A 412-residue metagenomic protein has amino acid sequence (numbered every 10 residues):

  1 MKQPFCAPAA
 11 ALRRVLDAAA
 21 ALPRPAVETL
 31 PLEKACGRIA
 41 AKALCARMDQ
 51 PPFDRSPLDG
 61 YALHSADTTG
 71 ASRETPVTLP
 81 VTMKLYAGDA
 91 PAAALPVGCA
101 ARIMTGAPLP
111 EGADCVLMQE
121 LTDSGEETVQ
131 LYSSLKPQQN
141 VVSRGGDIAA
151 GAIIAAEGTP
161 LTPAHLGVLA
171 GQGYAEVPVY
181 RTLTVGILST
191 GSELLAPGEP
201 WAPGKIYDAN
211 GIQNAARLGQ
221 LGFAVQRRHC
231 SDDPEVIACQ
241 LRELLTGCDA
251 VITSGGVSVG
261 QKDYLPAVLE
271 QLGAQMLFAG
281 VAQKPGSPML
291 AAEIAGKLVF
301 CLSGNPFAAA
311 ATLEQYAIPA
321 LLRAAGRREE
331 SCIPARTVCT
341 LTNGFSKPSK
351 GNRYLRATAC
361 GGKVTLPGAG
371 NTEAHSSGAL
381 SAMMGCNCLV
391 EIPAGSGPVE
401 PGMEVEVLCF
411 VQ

Functional and structural regions predicted by a protein language model:
M1-A9, A175-L302, P306-T312: Helix-rich terminal scaffold detector
M1-R73, R327-Y354: Short, low-complexity N-terminal leaders and the immediately following helix N-cap/first helix
K2-Q3, A62-R228, E373-A374, L389 (+1 more regions): Short, glycine/charged-enriched hinge/interface segments at domain edges or termini
P4, P8-L12, E28, L32 (+16 more regions): Generic structural signal for well-ordered, non-membrane alpha-helical segments in soluble metabolic enzymes
V15-L22, Q172-A175, L194, R217 (+8 more regions): Change "in soluble alpha/beta enzymes" to "in soluble alpha/beta proteins
V27-L32, D54-L79, G112-E127, R327 (+1 more regions): Short beta-strand/loop turn elements enriched in aromatics
E28-E33, G37, K42, G88 (+2 more regions): Flexible glycine/proline-rich
